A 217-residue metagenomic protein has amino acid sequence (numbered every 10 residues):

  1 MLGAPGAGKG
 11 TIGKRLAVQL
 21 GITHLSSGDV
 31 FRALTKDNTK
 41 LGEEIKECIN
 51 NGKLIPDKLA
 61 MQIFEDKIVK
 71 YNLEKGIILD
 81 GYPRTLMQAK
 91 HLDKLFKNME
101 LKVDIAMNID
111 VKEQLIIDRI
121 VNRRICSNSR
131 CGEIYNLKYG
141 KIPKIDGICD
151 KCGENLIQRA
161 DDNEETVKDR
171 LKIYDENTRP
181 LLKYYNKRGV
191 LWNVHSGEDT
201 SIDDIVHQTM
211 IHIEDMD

Functional and structural regions predicted by a protein language model:
M1-D217: Glycine-rich phosphate-binding loop of ATP-dependent small-molecule kinases
